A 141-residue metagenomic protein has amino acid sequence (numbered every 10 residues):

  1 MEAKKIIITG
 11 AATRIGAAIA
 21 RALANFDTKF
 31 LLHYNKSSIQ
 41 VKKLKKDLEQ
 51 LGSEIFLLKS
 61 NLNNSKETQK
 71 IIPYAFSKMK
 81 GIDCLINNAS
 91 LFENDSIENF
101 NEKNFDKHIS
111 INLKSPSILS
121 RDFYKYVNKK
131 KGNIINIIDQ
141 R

Functional and structural regions predicted by a protein language model:
A12-R14: Conserved glycine-rich cofactor-binding loop
T28-K42: Conserved glycine-rich Rossmann-like NAD(P)H-binding loop of the short-chain dehydrogenase/reductase
S38-I39, K59-K70, E102: The beta1-alpha1 cofactor-binding region of Rossmann-like NAD(H)/NADP(H)-dependent oxidoreductases
N88-E93: Conserved NAD(P)H cofactor-binding loop of Rossmann-fold oxidoreductase domains
S96-I97, N104-I109: Substrate-binding pocket helix/loop in short-chain dehydrogenase/reductase
S120-R121: A short, exposed helix-loop element centered on a Lys and neighboring polar residues
N133-R141: Catalytic loop of short-chain dehydrogenase/reductase
